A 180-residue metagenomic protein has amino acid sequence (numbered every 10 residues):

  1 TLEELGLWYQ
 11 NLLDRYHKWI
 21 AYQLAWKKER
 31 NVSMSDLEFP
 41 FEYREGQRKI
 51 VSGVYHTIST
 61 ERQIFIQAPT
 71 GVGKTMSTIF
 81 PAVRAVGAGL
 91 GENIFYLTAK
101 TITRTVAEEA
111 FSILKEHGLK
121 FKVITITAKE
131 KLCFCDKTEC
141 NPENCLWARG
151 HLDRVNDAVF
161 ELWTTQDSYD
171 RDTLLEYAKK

Functional and structural regions predicted by a protein language model:
T1: Nucleic-acid nuclease catalytic cores
E4-N11, E42-K49, K74-S77, T98 (+1 more regions): Generic recognition of stable, solvent-exposed alpha-helical segments in well-folded globular domains
G6, W19-E38, L90-K180: A substrate-engagement module of RecA-like helicase motors
L12-R15, T57: C-terminal alpha-helix
Q23-Q67: Conserved pre-motif I regulatory segment
Y55-H56, T75-L90, A110-L114: Walker A/P-loop NTP-binding motif
T60-I64, V86-F95: Short, surface-exposed connector motifs at secondary-structure boundaries
T60-P81: Walker A/P-loop
